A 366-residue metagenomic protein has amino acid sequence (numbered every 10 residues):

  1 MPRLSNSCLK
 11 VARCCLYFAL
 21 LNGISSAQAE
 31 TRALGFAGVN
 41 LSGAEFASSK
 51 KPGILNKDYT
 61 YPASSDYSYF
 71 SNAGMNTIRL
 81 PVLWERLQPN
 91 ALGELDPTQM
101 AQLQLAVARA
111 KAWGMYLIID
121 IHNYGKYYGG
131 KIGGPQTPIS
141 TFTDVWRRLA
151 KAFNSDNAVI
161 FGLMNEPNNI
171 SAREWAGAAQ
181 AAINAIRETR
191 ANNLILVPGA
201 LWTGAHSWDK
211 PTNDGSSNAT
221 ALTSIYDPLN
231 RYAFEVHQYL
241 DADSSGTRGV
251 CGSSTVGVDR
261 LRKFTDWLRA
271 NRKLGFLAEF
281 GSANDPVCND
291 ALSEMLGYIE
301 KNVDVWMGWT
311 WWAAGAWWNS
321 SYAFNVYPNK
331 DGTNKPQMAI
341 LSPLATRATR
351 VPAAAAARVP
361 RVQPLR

Functional and structural regions predicted by a protein language model:
P2-C15: Bacterial N-terminal signal peptides that target proteins for export
R13-G23: Bacterial N-terminal signal peptides
Q28-T77: N-terminal carbohydrate-binding accessory modules
G38, E294-L365: Extended, alpha-helix-rich binding/interface surfaces that flank or overlap catalytic cores and mediate recognition
S42-A47, T77, L83-Q88, N123-Y127 (+5 more regions): Solvent-exposed loop/turn segments at secondary-structure junctions within structured extracellular/periplasmic domains
A47-L55, W84-A101, N123-P138, T247-G249 (+1 more regions): Surface-exposed, active-site-proximal loop segments in enzymatic domains
L55, Y59-T60, T143-R147, K151 (+3 more regions): Extracellular glycoside hydrolase catalytic/binding regions
D58-N76, E94-N123, Y128-I160, E174-T189 (+1 more regions): An active-site-proximal structural segment forming one wall of the substrate-binding cleft that immediately precedes
